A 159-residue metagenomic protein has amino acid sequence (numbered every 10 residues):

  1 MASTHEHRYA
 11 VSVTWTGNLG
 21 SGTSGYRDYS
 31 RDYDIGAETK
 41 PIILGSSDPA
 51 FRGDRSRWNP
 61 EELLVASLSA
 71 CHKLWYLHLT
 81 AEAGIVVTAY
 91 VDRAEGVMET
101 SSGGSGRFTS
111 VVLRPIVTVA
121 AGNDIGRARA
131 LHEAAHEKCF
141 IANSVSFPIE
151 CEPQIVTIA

Functional and structural regions predicted by a protein language model:
M1-A66, L74-A159: Extended beta-strand/beta-hairpin segments
